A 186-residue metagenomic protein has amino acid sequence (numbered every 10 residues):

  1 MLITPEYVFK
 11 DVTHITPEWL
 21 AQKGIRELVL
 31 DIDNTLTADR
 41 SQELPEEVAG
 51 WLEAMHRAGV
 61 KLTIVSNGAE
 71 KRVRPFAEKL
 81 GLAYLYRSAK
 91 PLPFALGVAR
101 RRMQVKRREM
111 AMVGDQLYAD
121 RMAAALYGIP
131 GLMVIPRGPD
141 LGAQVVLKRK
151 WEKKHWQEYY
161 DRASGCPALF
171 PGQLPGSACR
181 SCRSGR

Functional and structural regions predicted by a protein language model:
M1-L30, T37, S41-Q42, E47-M112 (+1 more regions): Asp-based, Mg2+/Mn2+-dependent phosphohydrolase catalytic module
